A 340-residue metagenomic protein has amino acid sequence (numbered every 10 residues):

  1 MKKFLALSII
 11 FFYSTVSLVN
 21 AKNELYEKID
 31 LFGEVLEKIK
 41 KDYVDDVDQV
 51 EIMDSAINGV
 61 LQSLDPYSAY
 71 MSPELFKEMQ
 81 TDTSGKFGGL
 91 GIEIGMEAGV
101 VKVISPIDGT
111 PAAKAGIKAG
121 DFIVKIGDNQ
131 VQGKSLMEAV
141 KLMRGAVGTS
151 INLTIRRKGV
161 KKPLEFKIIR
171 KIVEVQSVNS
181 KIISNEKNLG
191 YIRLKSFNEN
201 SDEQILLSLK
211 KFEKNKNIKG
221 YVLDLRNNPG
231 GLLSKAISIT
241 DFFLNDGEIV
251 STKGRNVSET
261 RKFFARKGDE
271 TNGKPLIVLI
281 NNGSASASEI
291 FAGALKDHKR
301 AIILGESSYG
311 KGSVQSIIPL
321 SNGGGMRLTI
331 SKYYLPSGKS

Functional and structural regions predicted by a protein language model:
L5-Y13: Sec-dependent N-terminal signal peptides
V19-K28, F32, L36-Q49, K102-P106 (+2 more regions): Cleft-lining beta-strand/loop regions that shape enzyme active-site pockets
V47-Q62, S238: An acidic helix/loop motif centered on a single conserved Asp/Glu that marks catalytic or ligand-interacting sites
S55, Y67-S105: PDZ/PDZ-like peptide-tail recognition elements
G310, K332-Y334: Glycine-rich beta-alpha junction loops
L320-K332: Short acidic, Pro/Gly- and aromatic-enriched capping/linker segments at domain boundaries
P336-S340: Conserved functional hotspot residues or short segments at active or partner-binding sites across diverse domains
